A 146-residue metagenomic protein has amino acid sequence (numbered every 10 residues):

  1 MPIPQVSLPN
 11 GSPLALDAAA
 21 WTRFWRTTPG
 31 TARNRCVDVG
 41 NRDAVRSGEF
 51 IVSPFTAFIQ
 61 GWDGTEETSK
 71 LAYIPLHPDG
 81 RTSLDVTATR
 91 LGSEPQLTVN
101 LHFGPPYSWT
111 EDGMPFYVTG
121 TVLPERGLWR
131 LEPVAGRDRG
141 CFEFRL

Functional and structural regions predicted by a protein language model:
M1-P124, L128-L146: Contiguous segments within soluble domain cores/interaction surfaces
